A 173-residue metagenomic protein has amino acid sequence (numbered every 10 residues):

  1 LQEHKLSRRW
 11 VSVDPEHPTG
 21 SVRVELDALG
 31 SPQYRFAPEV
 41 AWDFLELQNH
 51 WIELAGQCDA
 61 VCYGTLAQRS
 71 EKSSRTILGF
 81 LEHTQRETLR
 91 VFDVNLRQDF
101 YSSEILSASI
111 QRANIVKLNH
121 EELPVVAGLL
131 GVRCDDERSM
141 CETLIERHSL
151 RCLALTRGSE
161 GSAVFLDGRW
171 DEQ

Functional and structural regions predicted by a protein language model:
L6-R9, V13, L26-E172: Ribokinase/PfkB-type carbohydrate-kinase core domain
S12-S21: Gly/Ser-rich phosphate-binding catalytic loop and adjacent alpha/beta segment that cradle a phosphoryl group at enzyme
